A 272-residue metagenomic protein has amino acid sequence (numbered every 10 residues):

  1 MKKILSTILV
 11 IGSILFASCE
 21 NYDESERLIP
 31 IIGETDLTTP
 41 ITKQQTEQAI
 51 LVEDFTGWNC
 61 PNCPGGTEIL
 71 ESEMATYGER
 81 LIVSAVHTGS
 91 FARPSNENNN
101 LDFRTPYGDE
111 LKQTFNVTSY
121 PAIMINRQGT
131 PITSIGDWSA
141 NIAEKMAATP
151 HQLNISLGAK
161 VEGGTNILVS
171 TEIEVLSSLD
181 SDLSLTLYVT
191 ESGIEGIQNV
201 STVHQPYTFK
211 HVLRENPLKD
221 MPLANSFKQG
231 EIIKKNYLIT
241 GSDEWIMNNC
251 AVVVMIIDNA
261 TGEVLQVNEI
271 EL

Functional and structural regions predicted by a protein language model:
M1-Q48: Bacterial Sec-dependent N-terminal signal peptides
I11, K43, T76, K112-F115 (+1 more regions): Structural motif
N21-I32, G65-I69, I197-S201: Short N-terminal helix-initiation segments at or just after the protein's N-terminus
E26-E34, T38-T39, G65, D102-T105 (+2 more regions): Membrane engagement elements in two modes
L37-T39, I69-M74, L111, A140-K145: Intrinsically disordered, low-complexity boundary segments flanking structured domains
I41-G89: Local sequence-structure signature of Cys/Sec-based thiol-disulfide redox active-site neighborhoods
A85-L272: Short, conserved sequence motifs used for protein processing/export or organelle targeting and for catalysis
